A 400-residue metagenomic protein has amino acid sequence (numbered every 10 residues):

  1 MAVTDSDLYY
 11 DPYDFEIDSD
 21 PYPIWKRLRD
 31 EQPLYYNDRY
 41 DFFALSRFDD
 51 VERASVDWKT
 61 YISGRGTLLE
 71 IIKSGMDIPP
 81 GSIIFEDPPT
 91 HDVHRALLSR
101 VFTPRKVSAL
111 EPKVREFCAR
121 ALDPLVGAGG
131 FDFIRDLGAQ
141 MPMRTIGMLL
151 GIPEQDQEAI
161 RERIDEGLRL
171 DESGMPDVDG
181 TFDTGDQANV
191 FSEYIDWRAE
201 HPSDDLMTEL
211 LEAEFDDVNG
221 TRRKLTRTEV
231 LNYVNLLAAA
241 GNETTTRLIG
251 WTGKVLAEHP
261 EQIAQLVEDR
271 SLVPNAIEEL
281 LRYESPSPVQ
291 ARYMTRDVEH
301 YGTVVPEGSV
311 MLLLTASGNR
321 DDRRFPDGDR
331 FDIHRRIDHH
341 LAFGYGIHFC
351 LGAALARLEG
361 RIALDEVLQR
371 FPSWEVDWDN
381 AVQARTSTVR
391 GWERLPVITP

Functional and structural regions predicted by a protein language model:
M1-P400: Cytochrome P450
